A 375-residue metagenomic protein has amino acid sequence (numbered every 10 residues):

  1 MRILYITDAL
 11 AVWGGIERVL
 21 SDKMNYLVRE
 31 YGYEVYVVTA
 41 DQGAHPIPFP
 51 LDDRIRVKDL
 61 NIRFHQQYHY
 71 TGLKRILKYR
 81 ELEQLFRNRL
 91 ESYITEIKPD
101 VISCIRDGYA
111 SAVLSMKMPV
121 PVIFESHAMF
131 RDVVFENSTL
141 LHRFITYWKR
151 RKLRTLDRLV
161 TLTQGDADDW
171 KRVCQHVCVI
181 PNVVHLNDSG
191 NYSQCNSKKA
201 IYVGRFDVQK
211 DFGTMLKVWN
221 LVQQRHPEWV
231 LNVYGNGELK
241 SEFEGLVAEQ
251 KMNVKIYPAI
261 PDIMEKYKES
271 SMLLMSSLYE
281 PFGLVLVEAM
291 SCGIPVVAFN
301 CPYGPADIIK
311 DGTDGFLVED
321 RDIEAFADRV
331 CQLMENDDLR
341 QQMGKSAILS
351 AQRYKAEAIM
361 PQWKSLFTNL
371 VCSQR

Functional and structural regions predicted by a protein language model:
Y5-W13, Y26-L77: N-terminal strand-loop element at the rim of the active site of nucleotide-sugar-dependent glycosyltransferases
G14-D22, K198, R205-L221, E238-E244 (+1 more regions): A conserved mid-protein helix/loop that constitutes part of the nucleotide-sugar donor-binding site
N88-S92, L140-L159: Membrane-proximal helix-turn-helix segments that form the acceptor-binding/catalytic region of lipid-linked
C104-Y109, S126: Short His-centered aromatic/hydrophobic patch
R150, R154-S189: Donor nucleotide-sugar binding/catalytic pocket of nucleotide-sugar-dependent glycosyltransferases
A259, L278: Aromatic "clamp/platform" in nucleotide-sugar-dependent glycosyltransferases that forms part of the donor/acceptor
P295-F299: Short hydrophobic beta-strand element within catalytic cores of glycosyltransferases and related nucleotide-activated
K310-G312, F316-I323, Q332-D338, Q352: Conserved acidic donor-binding segment of nucleotide-sugar-dependent glycosyltransferases
